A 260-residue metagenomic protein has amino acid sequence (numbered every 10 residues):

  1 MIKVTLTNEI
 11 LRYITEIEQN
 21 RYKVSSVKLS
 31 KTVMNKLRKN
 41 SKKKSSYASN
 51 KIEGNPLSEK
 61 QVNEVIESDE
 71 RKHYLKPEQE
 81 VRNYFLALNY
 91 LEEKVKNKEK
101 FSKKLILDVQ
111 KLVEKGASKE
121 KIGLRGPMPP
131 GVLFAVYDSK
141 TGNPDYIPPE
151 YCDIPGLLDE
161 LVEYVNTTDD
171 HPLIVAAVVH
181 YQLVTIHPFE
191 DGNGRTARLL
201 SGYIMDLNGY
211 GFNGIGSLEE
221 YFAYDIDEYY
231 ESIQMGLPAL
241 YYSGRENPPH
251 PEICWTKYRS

Functional and structural regions predicted by a protein language model:
M1-S260: FIC/Doc superfamily catalytic core
